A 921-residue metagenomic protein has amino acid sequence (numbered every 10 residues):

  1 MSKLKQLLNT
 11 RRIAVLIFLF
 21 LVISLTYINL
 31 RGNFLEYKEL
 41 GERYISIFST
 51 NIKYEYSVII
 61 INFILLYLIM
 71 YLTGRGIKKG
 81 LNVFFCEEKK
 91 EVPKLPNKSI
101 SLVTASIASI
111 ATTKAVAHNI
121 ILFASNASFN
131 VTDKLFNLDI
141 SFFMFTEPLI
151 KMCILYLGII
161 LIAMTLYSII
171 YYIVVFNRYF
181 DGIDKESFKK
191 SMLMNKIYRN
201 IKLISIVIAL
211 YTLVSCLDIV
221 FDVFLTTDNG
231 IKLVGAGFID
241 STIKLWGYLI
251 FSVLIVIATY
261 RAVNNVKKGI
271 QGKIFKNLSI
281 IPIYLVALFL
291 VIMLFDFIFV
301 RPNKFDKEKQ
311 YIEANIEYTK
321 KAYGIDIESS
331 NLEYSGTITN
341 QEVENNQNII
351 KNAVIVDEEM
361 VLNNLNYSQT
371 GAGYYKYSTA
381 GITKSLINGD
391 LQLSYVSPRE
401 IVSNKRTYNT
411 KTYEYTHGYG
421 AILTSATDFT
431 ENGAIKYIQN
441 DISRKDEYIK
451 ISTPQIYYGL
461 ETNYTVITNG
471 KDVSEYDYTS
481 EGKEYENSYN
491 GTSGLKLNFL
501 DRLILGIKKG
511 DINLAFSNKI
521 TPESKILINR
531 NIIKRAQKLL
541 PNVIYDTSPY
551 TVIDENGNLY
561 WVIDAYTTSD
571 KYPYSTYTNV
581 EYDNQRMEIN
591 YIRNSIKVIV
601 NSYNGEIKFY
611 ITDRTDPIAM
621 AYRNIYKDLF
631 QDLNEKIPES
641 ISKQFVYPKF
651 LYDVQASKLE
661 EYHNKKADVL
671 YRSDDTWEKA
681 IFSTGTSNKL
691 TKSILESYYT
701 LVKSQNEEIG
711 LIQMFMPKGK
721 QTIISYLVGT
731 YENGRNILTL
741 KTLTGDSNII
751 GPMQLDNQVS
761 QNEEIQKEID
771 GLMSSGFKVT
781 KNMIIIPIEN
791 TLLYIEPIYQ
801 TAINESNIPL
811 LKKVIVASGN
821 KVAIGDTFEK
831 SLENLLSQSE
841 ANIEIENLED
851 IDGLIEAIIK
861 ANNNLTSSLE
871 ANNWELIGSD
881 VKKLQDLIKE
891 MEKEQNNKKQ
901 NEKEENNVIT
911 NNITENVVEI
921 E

Functional and structural regions predicted by a protein language model:
L4-A871, E875-I909, E915-V918: Soluble extracytoplasmic regions of secretory-pathway and membrane proteins
